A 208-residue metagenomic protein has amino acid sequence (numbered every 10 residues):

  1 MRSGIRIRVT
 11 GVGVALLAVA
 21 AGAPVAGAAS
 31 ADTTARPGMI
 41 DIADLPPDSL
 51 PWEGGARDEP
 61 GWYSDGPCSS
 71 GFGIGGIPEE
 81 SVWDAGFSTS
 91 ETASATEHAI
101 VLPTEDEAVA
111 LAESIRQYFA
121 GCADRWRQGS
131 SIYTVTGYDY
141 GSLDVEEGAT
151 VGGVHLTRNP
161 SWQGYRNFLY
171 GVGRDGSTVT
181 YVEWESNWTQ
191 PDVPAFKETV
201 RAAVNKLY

Functional and structural regions predicted by a protein language model:
M1-A31: Secretory targeting and sorting signals
A28-A85: N-terminal "mature-domain start" segment
P51-D65, Q117-R166: Short Gly/Thr-rich strand-loop-strand
V82-S88, N167-R174: Short, surface-exposed beta-strand/loop micro-motifs that present aromatic residues
W83-E113: A short acidic-to-branched-hydrophobic micro-motif
S94-T96, W162-L169: Short, surface-exposed coil-to-beta transition loops
A95-H98, G173, S177-S186: Short, well-ordered beta-strand elements
E185-Y208: Surface-exposed amphipathic alpha-helical segments
